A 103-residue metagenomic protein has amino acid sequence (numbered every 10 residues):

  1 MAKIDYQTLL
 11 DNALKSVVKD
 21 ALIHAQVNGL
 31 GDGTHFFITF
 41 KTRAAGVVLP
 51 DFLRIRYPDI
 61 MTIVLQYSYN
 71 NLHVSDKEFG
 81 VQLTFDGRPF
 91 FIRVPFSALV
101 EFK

Functional and structural regions predicted by a protein language model:
M1-S97, E101-F102: Eukaryotic intrinsically disordered, low-complexity regulatory linkers and tails enriched in Ser/Thr/Pro
